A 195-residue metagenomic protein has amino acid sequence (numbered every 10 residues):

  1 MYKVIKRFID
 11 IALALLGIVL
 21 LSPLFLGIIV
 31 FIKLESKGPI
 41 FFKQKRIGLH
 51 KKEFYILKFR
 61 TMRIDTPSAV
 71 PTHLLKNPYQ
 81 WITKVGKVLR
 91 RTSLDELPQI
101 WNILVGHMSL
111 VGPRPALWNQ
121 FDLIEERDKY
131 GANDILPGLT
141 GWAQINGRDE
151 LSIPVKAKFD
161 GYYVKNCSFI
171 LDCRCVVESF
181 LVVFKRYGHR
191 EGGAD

Functional and structural regions predicted by a protein language model:
M1-D65, F169, R174-D195: A hydrophobic, helix-centered structural microdomain
R7, R46, K58-M62, W81 (+4 more regions): Short, cationic motifs built from Arg/Lys/His that form the positively charged side of catalytic pockets
P39, W101-D195: Hydrophobic structural segments characteristic of membrane proteins
F42-W81, L139-F159: Short, glycine-rich, amphipathic interfacial segments at transmembrane boundaries or analogous
T66-K84, V88, R114-I124, N133 (+1 more regions): Cytosolic-biased juxtamembrane loops and peripheral soluble domains of multi-pass membrane proteins
Q80, T92-D95, S168: Residue-level signal for the nucleotide or nucleotide-sugar donor/cofactor binding architecture
V85-T92, G161-K165: Short, well-ordered beta-strand elements within core beta-sheets of diverse protein domains
K87-S109: Short, conserved beta-strand/loop elements in beta-sheet-dominated catalytic cores that frequently flank divalent-metal
